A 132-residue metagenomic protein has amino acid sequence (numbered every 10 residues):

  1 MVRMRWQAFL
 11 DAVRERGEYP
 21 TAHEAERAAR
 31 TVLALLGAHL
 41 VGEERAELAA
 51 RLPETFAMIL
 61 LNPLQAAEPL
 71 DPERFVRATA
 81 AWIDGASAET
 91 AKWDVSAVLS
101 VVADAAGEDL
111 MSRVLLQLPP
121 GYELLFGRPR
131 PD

Functional and structural regions predicted by a protein language model:
V2-P20, L70-A86: Short, flexible domain-boundary/linker segments around small modular repeats
M4-R5, E24-A28, T90-D94, A105: Short acidic alpha-helix initiation/capping motifs at coil-to-helix transition points, especially at protein N-termini
L10, L33, R45, V76 (+2 more regions): Generic structural marker for isolated residues within well-ordered, non-membrane alpha-helices of soluble domains
P20-A46: N-terminal interaction modules that seed assembly of large macromolecular complexes
A29-L36, L48, V95-V102, V114: Short, structured motif recognition centered on aromatic/hydrophobic residues
A38-D71, A106-D132: Extended intrinsically disordered, low-complexity coil regions enriched in Ser, Thr, Gly, Ala and often Pro
M58-D109: Short, solvent-exposed interaction modules
